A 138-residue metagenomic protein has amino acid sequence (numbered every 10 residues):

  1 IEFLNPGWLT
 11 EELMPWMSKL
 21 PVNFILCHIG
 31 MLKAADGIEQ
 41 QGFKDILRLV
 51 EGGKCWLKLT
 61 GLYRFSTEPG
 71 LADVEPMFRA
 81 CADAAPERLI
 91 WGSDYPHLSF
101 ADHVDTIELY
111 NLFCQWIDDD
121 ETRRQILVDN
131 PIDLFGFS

Functional and structural regions predicted by a protein language model:
I1-W91: Catalytic pocket-lining loop regions of alpha/beta-barrel enzymes, especially the amidohydrolase/enolase/GH5 lineages
H28, L57, D94, R123 (+1 more regions): Divalent metal-coordination and catalytic microenvironments
M31-K33, P96, D133: Residue-level detector of flexible, active-site-proximal loop/helix-junction positions within diverse enzyme catalytic
F65-P69, H97, L112: Extended alpha-helical regions
R79-A80, P86-I90, A101-S138: Mid-to-C-terminal alpha-helical segments outside catalytic/metal-binding sites
D94-F100: Small/polar glycine-rich anion-binding or flexible loop at a beta-alpha turn
